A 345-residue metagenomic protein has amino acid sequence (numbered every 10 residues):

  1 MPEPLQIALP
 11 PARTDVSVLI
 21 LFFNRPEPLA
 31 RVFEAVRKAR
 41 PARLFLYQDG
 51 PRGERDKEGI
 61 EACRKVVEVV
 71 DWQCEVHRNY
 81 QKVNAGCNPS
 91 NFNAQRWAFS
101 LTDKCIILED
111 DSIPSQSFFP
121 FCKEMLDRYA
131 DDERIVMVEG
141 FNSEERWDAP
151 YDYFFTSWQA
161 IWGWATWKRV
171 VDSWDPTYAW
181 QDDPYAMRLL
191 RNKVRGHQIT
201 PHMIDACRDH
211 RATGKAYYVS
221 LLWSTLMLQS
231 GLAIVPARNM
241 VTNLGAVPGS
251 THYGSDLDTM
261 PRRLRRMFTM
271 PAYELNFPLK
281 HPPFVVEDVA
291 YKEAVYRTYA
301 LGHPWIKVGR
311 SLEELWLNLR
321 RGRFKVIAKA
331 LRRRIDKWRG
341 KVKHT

Functional and structural regions predicted by a protein language model:
P2-L108, S112-T345: Peripheral/terminal regions associated with large enzymatic or DNA-binding modules
